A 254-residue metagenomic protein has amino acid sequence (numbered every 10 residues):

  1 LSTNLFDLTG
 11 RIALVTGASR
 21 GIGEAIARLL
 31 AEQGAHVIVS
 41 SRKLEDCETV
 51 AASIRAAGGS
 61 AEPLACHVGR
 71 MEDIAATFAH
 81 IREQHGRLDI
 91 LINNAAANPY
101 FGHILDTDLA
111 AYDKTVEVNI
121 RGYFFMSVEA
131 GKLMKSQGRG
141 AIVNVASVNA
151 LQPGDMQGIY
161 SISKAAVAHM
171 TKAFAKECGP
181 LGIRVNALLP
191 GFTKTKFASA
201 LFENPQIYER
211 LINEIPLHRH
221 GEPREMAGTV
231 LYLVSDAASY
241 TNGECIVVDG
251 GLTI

Functional and structural regions predicted by a protein language model:
I12, S19-R20: Conserved glycine-rich cofactor-binding loop
L44, A65-T77, L109, R224: The beta1-alpha1 cofactor-binding region of Rossmann-like NAD(H)/NADP(H)-dependent oxidoreductases
G102-I104, D108-D113, I142, L211: Substrate-binding pocket helix/loop in short-chain dehydrogenase/reductase
F124, R139, R219-V248, T253: C-terminal substrate-recognition "lid" of short-chain dehydrogenase/reductases
S127, S163, T171: Active-site helix of classical SDR
S147: Residue(s) in the substrate-gating loop at a strand-loop-helix junction that position the organic substrate next
G179, R184, T241-G243: Short, small/polar-rich loop/turn modules that mediate ligand/substrate recognition or access, typified
